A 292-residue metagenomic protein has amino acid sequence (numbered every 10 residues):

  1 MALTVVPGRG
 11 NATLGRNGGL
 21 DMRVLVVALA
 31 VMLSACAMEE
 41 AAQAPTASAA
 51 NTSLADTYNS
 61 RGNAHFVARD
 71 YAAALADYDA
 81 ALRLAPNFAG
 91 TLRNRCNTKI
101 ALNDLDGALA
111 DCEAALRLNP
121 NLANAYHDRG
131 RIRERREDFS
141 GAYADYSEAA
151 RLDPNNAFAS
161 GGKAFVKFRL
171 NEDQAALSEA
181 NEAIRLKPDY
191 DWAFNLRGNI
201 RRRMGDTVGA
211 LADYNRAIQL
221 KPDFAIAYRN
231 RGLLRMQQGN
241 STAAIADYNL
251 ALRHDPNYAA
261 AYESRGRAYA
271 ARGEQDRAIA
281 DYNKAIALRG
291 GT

Functional and structural regions predicted by a protein language model:
A2-V6, G10-T292: Alpha-helical tetratricopeptide repeat
